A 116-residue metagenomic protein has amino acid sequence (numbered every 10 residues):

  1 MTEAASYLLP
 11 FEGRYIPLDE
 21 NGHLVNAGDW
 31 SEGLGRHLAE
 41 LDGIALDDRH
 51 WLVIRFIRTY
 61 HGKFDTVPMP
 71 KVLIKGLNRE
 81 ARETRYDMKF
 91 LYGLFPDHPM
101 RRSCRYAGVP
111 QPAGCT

Functional and structural regions predicted by a protein language model:
M1-E3: Structured beta-strand/loop patches that form or line metal/cofactor-binding pockets in enzymes
A5, F11, N26, R58 (+1 more regions): Non-transmembrane "mature" sequence context
A5-P10, A45-R49, K71-K75: Short hydrophobic/aromatic-rich motifs at helix boundaries and adjacent loops
P10-E40: N-terminal first-folded block
L18, V72-T116: Helix-rich interaction surfaces within compact, conserved domain-sized segments that mediate assembly or partner
N26-L34, W51-L52, D65-M69, E80-E83: Short acidic alpha-helix initiation/capping motifs at coil-to-helix transition points, especially at protein N-termini
A27, A45, D65, Y92-F95: Catalytic cores of large soluble enzymes that bind and process phosphate-bearing ligands
L41-P70: Hydrophobic/aromatic-rich, well-ordered segments within soluble, folded domains that form packed cores
